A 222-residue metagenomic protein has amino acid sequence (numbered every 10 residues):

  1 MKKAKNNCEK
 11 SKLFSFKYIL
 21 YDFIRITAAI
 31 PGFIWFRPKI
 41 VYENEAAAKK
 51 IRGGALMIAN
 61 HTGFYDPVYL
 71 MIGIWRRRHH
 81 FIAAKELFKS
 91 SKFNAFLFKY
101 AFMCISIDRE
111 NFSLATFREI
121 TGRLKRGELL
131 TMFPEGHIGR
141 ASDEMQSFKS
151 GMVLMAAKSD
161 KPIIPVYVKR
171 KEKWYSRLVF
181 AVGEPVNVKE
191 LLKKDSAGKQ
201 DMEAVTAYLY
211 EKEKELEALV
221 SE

Functional and structural regions predicted by a protein language model:
K2-K12, A115-E222: Non-catalytic C-terminal accessory region of glycerolipid acyltransferases and related lyso-lipid remodeling enzymes
K2-N44, R76, S91-A101: A transmembrane-helix-recognition feature enriched in membrane-embedded lipid enzymes and envelope glyco-/phospholipid
F14-S15, I82, S106-I107, I138-S142: Short, contiguous strand/loop micro-motifs
A28-H61, K125: Helix-to-loop junction immediately C-terminal to a conserved catalytic motif
I34, G73, K158: Conserved catalytic core of Hanks-type protein kinase domains
P38, R77-H79, F102, E128 (+1 more regions): A structural micro-motif
E45-A47, E86-F88, N111, R170-E172 (+1 more regions): Residue-level detector of flexible, active-site-proximal loop/helix-junction positions within diverse enzyme catalytic
K49-E110: Catalytic core of membrane glycerolipid acyltransferases/transacylases, capturing the structured, soluble-facing
